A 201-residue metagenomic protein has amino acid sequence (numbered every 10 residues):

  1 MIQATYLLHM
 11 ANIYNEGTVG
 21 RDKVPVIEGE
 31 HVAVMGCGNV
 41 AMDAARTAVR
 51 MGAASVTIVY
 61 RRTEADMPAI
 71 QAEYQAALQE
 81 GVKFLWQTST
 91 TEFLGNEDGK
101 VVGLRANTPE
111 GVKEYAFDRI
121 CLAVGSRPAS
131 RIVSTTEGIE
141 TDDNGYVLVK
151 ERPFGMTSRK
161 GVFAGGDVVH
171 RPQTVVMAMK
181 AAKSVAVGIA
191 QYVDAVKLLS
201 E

Functional and structural regions predicted by a protein language model:
I2-G29, R119-P172: FAD-site-proximal beta/loop scaffold in flavoenzymes
T5-G20, V34, Q79, T88 (+3 more regions): Structural/interface elements that position substrates and couple domains in central-metabolism enzymes
G17-D22, L94-E114: Conserved beta-strand-loop-beta-strand element in the redox core of flavoprotein oxidoreductases
G17-M51: Rossmann-like NAD(P)H-binding beta-loop-alpha module
C37, A44, G165-L199: A conserved FAD-binding loop/helix module that cradles the flavin
A45-E92, V196-E201: Rossmann-like dinucleotide-binding cores of NAD(P)H-dependent redox enzymes
